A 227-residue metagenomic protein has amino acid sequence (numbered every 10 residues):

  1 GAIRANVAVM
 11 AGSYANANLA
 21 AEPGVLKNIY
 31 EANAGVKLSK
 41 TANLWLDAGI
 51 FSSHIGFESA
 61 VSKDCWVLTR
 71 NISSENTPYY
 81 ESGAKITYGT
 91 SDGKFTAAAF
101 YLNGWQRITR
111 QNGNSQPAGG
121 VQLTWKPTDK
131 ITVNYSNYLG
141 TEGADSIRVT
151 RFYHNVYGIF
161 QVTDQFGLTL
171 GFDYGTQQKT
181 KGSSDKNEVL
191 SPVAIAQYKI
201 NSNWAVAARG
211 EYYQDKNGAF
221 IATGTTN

Functional and structural regions predicted by a protein language model:
G1-Q106, S115-P117, T124-T132, I195-I200 (+1 more regions): Outer membrane beta-barrel
A15-V25, V36-S39, S59, K130-N227: Outer-membrane beta-barrel pore domains
Q106-R107, E142: Active-site environment of divalent metal-dependent phosphoester hydrolases
N112-Q116, I147-V149: Interfacial loop-to-helix transition and helix-capping segments at the boundaries of transmembrane helices
